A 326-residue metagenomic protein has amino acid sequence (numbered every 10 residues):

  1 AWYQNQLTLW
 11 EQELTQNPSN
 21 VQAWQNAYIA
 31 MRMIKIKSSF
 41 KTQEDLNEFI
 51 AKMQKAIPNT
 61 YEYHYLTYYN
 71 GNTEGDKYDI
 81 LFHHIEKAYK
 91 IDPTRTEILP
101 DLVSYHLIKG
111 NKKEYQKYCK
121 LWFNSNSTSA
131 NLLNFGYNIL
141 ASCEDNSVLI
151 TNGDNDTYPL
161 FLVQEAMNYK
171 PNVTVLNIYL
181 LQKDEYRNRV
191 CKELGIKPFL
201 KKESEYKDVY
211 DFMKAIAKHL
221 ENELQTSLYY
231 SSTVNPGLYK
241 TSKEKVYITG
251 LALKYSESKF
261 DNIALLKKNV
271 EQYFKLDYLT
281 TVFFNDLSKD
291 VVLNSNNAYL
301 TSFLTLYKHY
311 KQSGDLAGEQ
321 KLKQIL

Functional and structural regions predicted by a protein language model:
A1-D145, E165-L326: ER/secretory pathway lumenal C-terminal domains and tails of membrane proteins involved in glycoprotein biogenesis
N134, D154-N155: Short beta->alpha linker loops
I150-D154, I178: Short His-Asn-centered micro-motif
Y158-P159: Phosphate- and divalent-cation-binding pockets in alpha/beta enzyme and binding domains that engage nucleotide-derived
